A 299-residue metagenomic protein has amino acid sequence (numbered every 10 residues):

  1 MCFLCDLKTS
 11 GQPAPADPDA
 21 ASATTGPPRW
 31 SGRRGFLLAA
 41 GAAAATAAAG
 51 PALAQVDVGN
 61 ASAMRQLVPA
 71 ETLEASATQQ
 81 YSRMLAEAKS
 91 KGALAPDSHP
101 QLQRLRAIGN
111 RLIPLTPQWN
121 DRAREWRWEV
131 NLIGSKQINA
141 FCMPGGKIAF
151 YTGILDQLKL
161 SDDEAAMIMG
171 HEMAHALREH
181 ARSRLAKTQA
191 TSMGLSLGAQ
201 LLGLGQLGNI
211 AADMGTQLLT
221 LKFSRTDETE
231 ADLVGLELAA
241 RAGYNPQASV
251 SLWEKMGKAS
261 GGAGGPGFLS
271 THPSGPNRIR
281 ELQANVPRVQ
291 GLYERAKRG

Functional and structural regions predicted by a protein language model:
C2-G299: A Zn2+-metalloprotease active-site environment signal
